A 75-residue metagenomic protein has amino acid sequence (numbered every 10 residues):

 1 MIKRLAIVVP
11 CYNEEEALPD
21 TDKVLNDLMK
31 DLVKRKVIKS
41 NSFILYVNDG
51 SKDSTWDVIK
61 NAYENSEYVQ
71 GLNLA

Functional and structural regions predicted by a protein language model:
M1-A75: Structured catalytic core of nucleotide-sugar glycosyltransferases
